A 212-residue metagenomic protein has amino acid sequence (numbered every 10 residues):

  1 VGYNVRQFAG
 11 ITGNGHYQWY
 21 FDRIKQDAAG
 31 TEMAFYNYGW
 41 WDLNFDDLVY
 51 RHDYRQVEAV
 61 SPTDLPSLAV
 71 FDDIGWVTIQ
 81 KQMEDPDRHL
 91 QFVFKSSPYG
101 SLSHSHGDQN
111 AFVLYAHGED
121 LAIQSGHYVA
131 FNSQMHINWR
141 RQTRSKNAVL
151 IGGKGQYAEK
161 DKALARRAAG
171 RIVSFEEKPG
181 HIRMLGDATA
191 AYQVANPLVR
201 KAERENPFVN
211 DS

Functional and structural regions predicted by a protein language model:
V1-D46: C-terminal, helix-dominated tail/subdomain
A29-S212: Catalytic and substrate-binding regions of extracellular carbohydrate-active enzymes, especially polysaccharide lyases
